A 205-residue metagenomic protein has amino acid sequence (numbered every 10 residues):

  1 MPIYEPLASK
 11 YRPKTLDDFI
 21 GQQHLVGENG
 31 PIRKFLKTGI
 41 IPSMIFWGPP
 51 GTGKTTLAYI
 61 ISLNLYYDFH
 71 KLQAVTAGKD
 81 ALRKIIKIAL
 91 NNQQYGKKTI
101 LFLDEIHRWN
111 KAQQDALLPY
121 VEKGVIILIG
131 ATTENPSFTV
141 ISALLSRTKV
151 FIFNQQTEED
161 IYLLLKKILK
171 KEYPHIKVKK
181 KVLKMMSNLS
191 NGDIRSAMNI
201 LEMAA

Functional and structural regions predicted by a protein language model:
M1-E5, K34-T76, K87-N91, L118-K123: Walker A/P-loop
M1-T38: A short, basic N-terminal segment
R12-P13, T38-P42, T52, N64-Y66 (+6 more regions): Short loop/turn elements that form and flank the Walker-type P-loop nucleotide-binding site in RecA-like NTPase cores
L25-G30, Y67-I100, K111: Short glycine-rich substrate-engagement loop in P-loop NTPases that contacts/grips substrate
Q73-V75, K149-Y162: Conserved AAA+ ATPase "SRH/arginine-finger" region at the nucleotide-binding site
L103, H107-S146: Conserved catalytic/switch belt of AAA+ P-loop NTPases
T157-K179: Conserved small helical "lid"/interfacial subdomain of P-loop NTPases
K184-L189, R195-A205: C-terminal helical "lid" of AAA+/P-loop NTPase domains
